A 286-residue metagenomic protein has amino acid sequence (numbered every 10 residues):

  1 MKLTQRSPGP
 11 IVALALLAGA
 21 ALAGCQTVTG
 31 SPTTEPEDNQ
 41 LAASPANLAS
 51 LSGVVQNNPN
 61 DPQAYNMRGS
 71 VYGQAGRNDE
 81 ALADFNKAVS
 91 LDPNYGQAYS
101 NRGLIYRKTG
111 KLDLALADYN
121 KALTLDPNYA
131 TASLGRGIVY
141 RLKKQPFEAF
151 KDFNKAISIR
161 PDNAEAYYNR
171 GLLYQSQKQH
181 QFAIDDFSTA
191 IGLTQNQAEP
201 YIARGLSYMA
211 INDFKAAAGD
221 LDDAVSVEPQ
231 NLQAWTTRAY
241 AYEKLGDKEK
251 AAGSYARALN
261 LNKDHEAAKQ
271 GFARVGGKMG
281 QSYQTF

Functional and structural regions predicted by a protein language model:
K2, R6-S7, G19-A83, S90 (+1 more regions): N-terminal leader/linker segments that initiate helical-solenoid repeat arrays
L3, Q26-P36, A42, T236 (+1 more regions): Terminal, low-structured helical/coil segments at or just beyond the last alpha-helical repeat
L41-S50, G76-K87, T109-K121, K143-K155 (+4 more regions): Structural signature of tandem alpha-helical TPR/SEL1-like repeats, specifically the intra-repeat loop/turn
P62-Q63, G96-Q97, A130-T131, A164-E165 (+3 more regions): Helix-start (N-cap) detector for alpha-helical repeat units in TPR-like alpha-solenoids, especially tetratricopeptide
P93-S176: A generic tandem-repeat structural signature
